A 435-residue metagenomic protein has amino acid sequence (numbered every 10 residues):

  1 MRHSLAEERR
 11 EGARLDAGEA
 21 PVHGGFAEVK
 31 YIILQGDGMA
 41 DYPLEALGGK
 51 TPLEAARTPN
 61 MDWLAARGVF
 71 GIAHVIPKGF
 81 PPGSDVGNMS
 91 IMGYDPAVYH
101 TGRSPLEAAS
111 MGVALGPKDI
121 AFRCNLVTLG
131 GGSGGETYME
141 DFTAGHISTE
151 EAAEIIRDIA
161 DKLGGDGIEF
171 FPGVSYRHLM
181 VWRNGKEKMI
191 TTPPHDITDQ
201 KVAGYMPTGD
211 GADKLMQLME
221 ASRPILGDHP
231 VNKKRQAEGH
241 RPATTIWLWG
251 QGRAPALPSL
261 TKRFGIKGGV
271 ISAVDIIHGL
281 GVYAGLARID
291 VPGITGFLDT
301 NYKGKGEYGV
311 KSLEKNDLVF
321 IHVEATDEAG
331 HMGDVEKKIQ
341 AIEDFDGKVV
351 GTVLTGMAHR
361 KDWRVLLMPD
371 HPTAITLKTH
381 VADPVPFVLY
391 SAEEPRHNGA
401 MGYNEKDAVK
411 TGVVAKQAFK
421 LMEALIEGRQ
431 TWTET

Functional and structural regions predicted by a protein language model:
R10, D16-T435: Feature captures the catalytic ectodomains and active-site-proximal regions of enzymes that hydrolyze or transfer
